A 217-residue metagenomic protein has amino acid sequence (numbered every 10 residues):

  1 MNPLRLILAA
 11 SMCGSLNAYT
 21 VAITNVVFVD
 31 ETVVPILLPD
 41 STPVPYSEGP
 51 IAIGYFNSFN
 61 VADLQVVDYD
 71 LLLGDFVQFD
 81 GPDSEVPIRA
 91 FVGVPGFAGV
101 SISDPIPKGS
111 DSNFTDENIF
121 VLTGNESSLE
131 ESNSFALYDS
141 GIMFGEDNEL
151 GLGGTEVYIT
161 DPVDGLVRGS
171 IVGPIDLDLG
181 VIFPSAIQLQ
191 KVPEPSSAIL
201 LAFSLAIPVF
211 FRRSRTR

Functional and structural regions predicted by a protein language model:
P3-A10, G14-A22, I182-L205: Short, threonine-centered small-residue motifs that mark membrane-proximal processing/anchoring sites and TM-junction
L8, V92, R215-T216: Sequence-pattern detector for short linear motifs and compositional/periodic biases rather than a specific fold
Y19-K191: Mature extracellular "passenger" or substrate-interacting domains of secreted, surface-exposed proteins
N60, I207-P208: Flexible, glycine-rich phosphate/dinucleotide-binding loops and adjacent beta-alpha linkers at cofactor/substrate
V209-R217: C-terminal membrane-anchoring or membrane-association module
